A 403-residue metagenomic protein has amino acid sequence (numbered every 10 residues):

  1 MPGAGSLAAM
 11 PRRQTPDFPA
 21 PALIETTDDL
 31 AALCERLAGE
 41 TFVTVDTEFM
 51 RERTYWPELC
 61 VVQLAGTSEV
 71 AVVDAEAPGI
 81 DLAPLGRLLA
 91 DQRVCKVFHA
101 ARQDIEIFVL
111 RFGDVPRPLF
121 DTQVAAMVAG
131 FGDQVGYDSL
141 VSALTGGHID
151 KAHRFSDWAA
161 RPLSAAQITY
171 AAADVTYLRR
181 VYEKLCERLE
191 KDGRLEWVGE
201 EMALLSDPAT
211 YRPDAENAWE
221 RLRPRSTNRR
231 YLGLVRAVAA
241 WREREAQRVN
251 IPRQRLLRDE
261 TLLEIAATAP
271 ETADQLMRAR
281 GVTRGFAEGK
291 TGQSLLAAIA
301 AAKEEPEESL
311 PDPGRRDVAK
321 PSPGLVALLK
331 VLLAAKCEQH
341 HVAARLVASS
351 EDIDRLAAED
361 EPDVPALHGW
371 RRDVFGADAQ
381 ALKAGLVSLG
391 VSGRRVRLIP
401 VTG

Functional and structural regions predicted by a protein language model:
P2-V43, T47: N-terminal accessory regions of nucleic-acid-interacting proteins
R12-L23, Q63, S68-R179, C186 (+2 more regions): Active-site-proximal helix-loop-helix substrate-binding element of RNase H-like nuclease domains
D28, E76-I80, G403: A short, sequence-level motif marking secondary-structure junctions
E40-F42, E58-V61, S68-V70: A common structural microfeature
E48-A65: An N-terminal structural lobe/cap that precedes and organizes the functional/catalytic core across diverse proteins
M50, Q123-V128, E260-E264, D317: Conserved short loop/turn motifs at secondary-structure junctions
A165, V181, L185-G403: Accessory DNA-binding and partner-docking regions appended to nucleic-acid-acting proteins, especially the terminal
